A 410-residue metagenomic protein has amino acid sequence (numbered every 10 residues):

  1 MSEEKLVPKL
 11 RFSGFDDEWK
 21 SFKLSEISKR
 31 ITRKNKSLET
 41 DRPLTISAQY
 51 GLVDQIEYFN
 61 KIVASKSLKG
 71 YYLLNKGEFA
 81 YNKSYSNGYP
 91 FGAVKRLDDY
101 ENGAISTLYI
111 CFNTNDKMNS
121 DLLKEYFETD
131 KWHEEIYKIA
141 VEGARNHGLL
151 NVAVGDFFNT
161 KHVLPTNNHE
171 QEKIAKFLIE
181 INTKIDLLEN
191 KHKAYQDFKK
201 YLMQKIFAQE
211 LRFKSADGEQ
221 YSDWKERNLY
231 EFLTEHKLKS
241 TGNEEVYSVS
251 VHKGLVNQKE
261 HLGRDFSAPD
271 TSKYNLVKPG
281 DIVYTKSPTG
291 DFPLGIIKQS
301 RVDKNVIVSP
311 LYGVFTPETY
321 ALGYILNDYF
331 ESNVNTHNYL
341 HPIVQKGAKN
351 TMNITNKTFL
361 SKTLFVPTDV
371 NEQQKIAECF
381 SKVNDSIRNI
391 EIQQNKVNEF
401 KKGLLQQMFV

Functional and structural regions predicted by a protein language model:
M1-D16, E180, L187-E226, N389-V410: Short amphipathic coiled-coil heptad-repeat segments
E4-P8, N102-L108, V141-H169, N305-L311 (+1 more regions): A short glycine-rich beta-alpha junction/loop motif
V7-N35, S215-S240: Non-catalytic DNA-recognition/assembly elements of restriction-modification systems
S25-K36, D41, S47-A80, Y230-V246 (+1 more regions): Sequence-specific dsDNA recognition surfaces
N35-I46, Y72-L73, A93-S106, T114-K117 (+7 more regions): Short, surface-exposed loop/turn microsegments at beta-strand edges and helix-strand junctions
Y81-N82, E180, D186, P279 (+2 more regions): A generic structural signal for residues embedded in beta-strands
Y85-Y89, P288-F292: Short, charged beta-turn/beta-strand-edge "cap" motif at the junction between a beta-strand and an adjacent loop
E170-I174, L178-I181, D369-I387, Q393-V397: Extended amphipathic alpha-helical segments enriched in small hydrophobics
